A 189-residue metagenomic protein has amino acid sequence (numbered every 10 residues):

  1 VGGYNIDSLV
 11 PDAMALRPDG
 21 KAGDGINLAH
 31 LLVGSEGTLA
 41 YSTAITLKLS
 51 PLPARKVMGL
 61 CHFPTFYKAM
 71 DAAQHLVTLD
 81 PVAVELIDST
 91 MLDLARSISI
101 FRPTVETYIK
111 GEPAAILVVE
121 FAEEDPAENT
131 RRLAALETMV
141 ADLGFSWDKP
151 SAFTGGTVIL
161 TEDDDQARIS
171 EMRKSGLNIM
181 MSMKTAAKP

Functional and structural regions predicted by a protein language model:
V1-P189: Noncatalytic alpha-helical scaffold of FAD-dependent oxidoreductases
